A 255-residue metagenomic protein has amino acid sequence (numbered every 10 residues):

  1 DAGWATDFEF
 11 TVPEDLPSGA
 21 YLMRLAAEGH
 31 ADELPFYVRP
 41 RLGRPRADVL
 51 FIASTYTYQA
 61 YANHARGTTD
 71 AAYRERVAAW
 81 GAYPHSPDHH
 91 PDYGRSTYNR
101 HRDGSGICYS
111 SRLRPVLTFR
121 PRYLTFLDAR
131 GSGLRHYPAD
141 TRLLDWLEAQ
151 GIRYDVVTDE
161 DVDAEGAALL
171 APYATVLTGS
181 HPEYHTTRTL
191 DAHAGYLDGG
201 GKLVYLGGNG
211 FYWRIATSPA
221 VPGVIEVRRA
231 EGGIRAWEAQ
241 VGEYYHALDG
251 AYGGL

Functional and structural regions predicted by a protein language model:
D1-V38: Ligand-binding face of N-terminal immunoglobulin V-set domains in extracellular IgSF glycoproteins
T6-T11, D15-P17, S132-P219: Helical hinge/lid and interdomain linker segments adjacent to catalytic or ligand-binding clefts that mediate domain
R24, P45, R228-R229: Glycine/threonine-rich phosphate-binding loop and adjacent beta-strand/alpha-helix elements that clamp
E28-L169: Aromatic-Pro/Gly-enriched surface loop or interdomain linker that acts as a lid/target-recognition segment
T57, T68-A72, V176, G195-L197 (+1 more regions): Short, low-complexity, polar/charged sequence segments that are solvent-exposed and flexible
Y61, R74-A78, K202-L203, R228-G232: Glycine-rich loops and low-complexity Gly/Arg-rich segments that provide flexible linkers or classic glycine-based
A79-S86, G207-G210, I234-Q240: Short C-terminal domain-edge/linker segments immediately following a structured domain
F211-L255: An acidic, glycine-rich "communication" segment
